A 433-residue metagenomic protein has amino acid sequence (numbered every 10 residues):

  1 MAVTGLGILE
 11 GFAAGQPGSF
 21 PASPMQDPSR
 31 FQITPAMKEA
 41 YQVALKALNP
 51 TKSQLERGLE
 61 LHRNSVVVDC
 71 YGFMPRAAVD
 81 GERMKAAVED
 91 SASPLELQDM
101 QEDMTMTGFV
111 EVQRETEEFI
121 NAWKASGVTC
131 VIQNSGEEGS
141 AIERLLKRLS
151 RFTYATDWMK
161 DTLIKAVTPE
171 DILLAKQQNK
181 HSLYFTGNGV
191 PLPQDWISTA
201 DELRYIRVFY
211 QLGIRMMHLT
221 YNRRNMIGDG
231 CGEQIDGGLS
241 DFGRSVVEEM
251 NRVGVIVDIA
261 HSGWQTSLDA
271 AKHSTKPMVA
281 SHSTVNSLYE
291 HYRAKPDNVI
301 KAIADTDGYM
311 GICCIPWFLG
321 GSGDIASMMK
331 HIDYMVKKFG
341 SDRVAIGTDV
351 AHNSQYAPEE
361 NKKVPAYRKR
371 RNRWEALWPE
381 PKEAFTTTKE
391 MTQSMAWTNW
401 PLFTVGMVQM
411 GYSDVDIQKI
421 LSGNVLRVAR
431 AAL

Functional and structural regions predicted by a protein language model:
A2-L9, Q16-T220, N225-Q234, E290-I300 (+2 more regions): N-terminal hydrophobic targeting/anchoring segments and the immediately downstream early-domain regions of hydrolases
G228-G321: Active-site core of metal-dependent hydrolases
